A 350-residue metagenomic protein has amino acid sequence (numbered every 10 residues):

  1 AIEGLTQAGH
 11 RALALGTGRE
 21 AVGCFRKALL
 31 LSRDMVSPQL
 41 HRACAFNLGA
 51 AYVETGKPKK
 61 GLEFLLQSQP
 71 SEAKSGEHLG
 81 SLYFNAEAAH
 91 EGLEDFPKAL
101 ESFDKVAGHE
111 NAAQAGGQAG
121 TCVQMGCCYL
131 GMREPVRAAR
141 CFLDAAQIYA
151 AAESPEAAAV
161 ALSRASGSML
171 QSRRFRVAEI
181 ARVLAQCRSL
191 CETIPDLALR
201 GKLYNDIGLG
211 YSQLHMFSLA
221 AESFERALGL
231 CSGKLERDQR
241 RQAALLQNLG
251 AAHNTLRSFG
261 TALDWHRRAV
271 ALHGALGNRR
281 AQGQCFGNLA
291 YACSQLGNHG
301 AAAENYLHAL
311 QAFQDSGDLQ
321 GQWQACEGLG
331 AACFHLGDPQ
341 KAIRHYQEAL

Functional and structural regions predicted by a protein language model:
A1-L350: Intrinsically disordered, low-complexity regions
